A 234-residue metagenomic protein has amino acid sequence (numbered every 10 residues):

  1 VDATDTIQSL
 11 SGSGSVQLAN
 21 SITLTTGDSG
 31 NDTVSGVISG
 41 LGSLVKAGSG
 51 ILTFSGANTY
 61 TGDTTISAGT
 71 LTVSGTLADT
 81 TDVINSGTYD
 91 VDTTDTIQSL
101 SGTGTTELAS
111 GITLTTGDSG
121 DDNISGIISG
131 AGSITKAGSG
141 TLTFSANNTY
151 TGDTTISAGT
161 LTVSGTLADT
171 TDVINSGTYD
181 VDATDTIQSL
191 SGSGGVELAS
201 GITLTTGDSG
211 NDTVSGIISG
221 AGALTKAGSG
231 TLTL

Functional and structural regions predicted by a protein language model:
V1-L18, D32-S35, S39-L41, T53-G104 (+6 more regions): Surface-exposed loop/turn positions within long extracellular repeat scaffolds, especially the passenger domains
D5-S9, N20-T26, Q98-S99, I112-G117 (+2 more regions): Extracellular beta-helix/beta-solenoid repeat scaffolds
Q17-N20, E107-S110, E197-S200: Short, ordered beta-strand-loop transition motifs
S43, S133, A223: Short hydrophobic/aromatic beta-strand element in the GNAT-like acyltransferase core that lines or flanks the acyl-donor
K226, T231-L234: Short, intrinsically disordered, charge-balanced linker/junction segments flanking boundaries in proteins
